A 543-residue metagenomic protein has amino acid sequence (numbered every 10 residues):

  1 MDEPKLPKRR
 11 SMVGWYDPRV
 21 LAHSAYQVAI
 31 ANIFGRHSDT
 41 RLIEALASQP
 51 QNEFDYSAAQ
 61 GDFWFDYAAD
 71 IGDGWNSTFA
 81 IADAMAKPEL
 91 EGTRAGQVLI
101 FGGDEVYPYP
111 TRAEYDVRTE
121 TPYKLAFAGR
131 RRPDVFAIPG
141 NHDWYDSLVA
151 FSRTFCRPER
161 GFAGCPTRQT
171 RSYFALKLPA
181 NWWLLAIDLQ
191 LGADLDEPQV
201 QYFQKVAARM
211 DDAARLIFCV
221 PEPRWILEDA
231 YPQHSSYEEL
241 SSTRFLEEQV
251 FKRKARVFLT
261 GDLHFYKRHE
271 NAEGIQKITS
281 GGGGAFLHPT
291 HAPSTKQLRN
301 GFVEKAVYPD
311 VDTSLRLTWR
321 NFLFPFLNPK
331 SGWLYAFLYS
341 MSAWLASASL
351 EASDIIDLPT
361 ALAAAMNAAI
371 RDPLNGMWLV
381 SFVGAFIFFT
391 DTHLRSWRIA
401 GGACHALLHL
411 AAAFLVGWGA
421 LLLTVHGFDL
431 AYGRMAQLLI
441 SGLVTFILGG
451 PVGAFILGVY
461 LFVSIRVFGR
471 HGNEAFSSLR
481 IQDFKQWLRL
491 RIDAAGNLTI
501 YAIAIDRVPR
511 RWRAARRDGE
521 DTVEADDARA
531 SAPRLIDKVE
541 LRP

Functional and structural regions predicted by a protein language model:
M1-F101, V106-P108, A113-P139, D143-A180 (+1 more regions): Acidic, histidine-bearing metal-coordination/catalytic regions of metal-dependent phosphoesterases
A68-A69, Q97-D104, R131-N141, I187 (+4 more regions): Active-site neighborhood of phospho(di)ester-bond hydrolases with catalytic His/Asp-centered motifs
D73, R160-Y231, G274-F324, I505-V508: Conserved catalytic scaffold of divalent metal-dependent phosphoesterases
G74-N76, Y107-P110, P139-L148, G192-L195 (+3 more regions): Active-site environment of divalent metal-dependent phosphoester hydrolases
N76, E197, D211-R256, P325-W333: Active-site-proximal segments of metal-dependent phosphoesterases and phosphodiesterases across multiple
M85-P88, Y123-A126, K205-A208, T243-E248: Mature extracellular/periplasmic domains of secretome proteins
E120, A213, G261: Carbohydrate-active enzymes and regulators
A137, H234-R299, G453-K485: Conserved beta-sheet core of the metallophosphoesterase superfamily
